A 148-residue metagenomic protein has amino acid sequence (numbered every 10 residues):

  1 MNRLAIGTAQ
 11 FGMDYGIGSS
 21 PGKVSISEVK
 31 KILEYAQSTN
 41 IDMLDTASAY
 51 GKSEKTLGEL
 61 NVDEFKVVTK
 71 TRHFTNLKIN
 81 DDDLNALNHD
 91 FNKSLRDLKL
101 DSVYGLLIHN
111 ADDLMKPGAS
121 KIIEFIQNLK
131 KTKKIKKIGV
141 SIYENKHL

Functional and structural regions predicted by a protein language model:
M1-K66: N-terminal binding-site loop/beta-alpha segment at the start of enzyme catalytic domains that lines or forms
G7-G16, D45-S53, K78-N85, G105 (+2 more regions): Short, mixed-charge, low-aromatic patches
T8-Q10, K23, K31-Q37, T71-H73 (+2 more regions): Generic detector of short, locally flexible boundary/turn motifs and exposed helical patches
A9-F11, A47-A49, K70-F74, I108-A111 (+1 more regions): Active-site beta-loop-alpha junctions enriched in small/polar residues
D14-S27, T71-N88, H109-P117: Active-site mouth loops of central-metabolism enzymes
P21, S25-I26, T56, L77 (+2 more regions): Solvent-exposed, non-transmembrane amphipathic alpha-helical segments
E54-R72, E124-I135: Alpha-helix-loop-beta-strand connector modules within alpha/beta enzyme cores
D81-L148: Glycine/proline-rich, positively charged, aromatic-decorated active-site loop/lid region on the catalytic face
